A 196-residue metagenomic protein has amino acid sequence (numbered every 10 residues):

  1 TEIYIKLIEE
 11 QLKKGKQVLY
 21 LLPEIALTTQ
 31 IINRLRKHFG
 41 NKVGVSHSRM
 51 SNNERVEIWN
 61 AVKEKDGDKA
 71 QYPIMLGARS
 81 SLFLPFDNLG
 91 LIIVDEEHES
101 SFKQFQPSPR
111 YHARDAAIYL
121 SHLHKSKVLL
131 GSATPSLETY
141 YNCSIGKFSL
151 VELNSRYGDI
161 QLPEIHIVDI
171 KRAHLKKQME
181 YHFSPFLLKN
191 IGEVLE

Functional and structural regions predicted by a protein language model:
T1-I3, E10-L35, E54: Conserved Walker A/P-loop ATP-binding site and its immediately adjacent core in helicase/helicase-like ATPase domains
E10-K14, R36-H38, A61-A70, L84-F86 (+3 more regions): Conserved catalytic network of the ASCE P-loop NTPase/AAA+ motor domain
E10-V18, G40-K42, F148-L150: Post-Walker A helix-loop "phosphate-sensing" segment adjacent to the P-loop in P-loop NTPases
T28-Q30, N53-V56, L84-P85, S100-K103 (+3 more regions): Switch/connector loops and helix/strand junctions flanking conserved nucleotide-binding motifs in nucleotide-processing
N33-M75, F83-L89: Conserved motor-coupling elements within RecA-like helicase/translocase cores
V43-N53, E99-Y111, A173-E180: Flexible beta-alpha connector loops of hexameric P-loop NTPases
P73, R79-L129: SF2 helicase catalytic motif II
R114-E196: Conserved interdomain linker/interface between the two RecA-like ATPase lobes of SF2 helicase motors
